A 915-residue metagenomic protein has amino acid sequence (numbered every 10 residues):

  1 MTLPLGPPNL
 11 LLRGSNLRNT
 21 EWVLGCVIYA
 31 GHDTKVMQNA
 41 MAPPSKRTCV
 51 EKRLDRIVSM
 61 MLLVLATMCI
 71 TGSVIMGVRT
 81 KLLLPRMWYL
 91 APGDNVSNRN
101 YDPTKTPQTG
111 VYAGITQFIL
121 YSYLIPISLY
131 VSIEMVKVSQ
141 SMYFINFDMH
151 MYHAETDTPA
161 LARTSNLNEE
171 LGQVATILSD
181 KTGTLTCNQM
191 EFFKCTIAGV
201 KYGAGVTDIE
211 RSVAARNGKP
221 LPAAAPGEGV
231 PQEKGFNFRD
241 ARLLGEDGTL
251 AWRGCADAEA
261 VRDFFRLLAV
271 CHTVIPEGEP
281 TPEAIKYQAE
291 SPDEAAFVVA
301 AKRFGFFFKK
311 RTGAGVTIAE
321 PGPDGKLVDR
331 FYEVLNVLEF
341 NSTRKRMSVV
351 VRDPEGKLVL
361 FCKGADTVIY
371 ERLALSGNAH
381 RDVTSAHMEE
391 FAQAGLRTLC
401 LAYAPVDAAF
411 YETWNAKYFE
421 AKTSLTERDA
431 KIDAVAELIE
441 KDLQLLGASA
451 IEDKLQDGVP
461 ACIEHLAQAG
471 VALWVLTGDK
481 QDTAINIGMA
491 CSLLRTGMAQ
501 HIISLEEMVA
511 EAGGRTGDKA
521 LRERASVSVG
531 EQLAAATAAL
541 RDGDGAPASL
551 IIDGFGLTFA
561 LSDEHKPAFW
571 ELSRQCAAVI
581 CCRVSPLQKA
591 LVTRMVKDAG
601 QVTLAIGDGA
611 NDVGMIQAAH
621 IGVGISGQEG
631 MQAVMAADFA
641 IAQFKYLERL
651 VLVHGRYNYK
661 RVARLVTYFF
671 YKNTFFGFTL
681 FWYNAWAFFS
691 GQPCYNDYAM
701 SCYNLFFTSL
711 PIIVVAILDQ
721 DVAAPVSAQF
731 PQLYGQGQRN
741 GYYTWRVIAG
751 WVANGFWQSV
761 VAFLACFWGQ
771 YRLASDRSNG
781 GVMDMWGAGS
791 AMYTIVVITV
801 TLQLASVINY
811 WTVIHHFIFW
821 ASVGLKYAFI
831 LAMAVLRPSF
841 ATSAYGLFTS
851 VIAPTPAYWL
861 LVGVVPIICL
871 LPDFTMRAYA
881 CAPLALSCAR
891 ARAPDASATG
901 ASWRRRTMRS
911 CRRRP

Functional and structural regions predicted by a protein language model:
M1-Y703, F707-P711, Y793, V813-F829 (+1 more regions): Conserved cytosolic headpiece of P-type ATPases
P567-E571, Q575, S701, V714-T799: Membrane-interfacial loop- and helix-cap regions that link adjacent transmembrane helices in polytopic membrane proteins
I713-D721, S727, V796-M833: Membrane-embedded multi-pass helical conduit in multi-pass membrane proteins, especially envelope-biosynthetic
V760-W768, Y827-L831, L870: Hydrophobic core of alpha-helical transmembrane segments in multi-pass integral membrane proteins
